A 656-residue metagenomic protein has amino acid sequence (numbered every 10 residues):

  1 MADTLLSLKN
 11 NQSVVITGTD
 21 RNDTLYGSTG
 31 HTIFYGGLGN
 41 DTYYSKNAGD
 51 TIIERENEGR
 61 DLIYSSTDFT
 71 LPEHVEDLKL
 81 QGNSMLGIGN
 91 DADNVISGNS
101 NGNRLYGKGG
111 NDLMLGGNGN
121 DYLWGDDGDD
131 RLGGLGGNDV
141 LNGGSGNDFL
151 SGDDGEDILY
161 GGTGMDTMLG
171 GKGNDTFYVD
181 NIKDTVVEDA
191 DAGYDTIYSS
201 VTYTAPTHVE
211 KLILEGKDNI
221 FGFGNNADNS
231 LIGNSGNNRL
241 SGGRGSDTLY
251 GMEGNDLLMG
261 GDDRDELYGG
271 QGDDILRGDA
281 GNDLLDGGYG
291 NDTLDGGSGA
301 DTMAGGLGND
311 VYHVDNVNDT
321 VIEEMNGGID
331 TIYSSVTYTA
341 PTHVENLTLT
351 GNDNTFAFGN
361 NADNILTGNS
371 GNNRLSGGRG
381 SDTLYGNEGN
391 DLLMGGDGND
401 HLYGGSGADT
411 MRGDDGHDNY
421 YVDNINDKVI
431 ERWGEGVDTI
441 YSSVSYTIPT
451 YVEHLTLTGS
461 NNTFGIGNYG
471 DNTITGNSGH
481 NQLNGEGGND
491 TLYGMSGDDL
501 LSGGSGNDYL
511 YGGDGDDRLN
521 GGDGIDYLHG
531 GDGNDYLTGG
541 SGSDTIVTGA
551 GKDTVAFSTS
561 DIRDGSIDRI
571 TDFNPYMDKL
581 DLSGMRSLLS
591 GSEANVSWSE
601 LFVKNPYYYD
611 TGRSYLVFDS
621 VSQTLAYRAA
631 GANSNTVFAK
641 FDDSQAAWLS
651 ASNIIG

Functional and structural regions predicted by a protein language model:
M1-G18, D77-Q81, S97, I213-K217 (+4 more regions): Extended, small-residue-rich solenoid/repeat segments and analogous flexible loops that form exposed scaffolds
L8, G515, Y609-D610: Short secondary-structure boundary micro-motifs
Q12-T17, R21-T70, S84, I88 (+10 more regions): Acidic, glycine-rich calcium-binding repeat modules characteristic of RTX/beta-roll and related beta-solenoid repeat
S65, L80, S199, L214 (+5 more regions): Active-site donor-binding loop signature of nucleotide-sugar glycosyltransferases
D77, K211, N219-F221, N346 (+3 more regions): Residues at or immediately flanking beta-strands
K79, I213, T348, N352 (+2 more regions): Acidic glycine/aspartate-rich repeat arrays in secreted/surface proteins
D218-I220, D353-T355, N461-T463, A632-N635: Short acidic/polar mixed-charge low-complexity motifs
